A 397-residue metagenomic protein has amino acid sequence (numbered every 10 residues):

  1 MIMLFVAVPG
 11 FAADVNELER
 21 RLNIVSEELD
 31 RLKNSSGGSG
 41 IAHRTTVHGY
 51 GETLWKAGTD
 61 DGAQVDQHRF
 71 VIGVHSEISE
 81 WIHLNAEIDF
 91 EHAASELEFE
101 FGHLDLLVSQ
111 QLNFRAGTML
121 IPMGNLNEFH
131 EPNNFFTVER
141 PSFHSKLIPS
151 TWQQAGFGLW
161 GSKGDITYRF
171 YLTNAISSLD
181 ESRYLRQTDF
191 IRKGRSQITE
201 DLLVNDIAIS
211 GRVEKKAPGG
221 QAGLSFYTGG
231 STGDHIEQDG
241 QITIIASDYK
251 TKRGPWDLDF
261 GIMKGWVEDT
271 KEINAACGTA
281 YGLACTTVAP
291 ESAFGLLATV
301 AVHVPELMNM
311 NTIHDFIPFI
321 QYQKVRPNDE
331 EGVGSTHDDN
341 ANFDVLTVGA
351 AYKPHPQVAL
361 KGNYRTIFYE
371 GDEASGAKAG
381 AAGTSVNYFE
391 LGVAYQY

Functional and structural regions predicted by a protein language model:
M1-A7: Bacterial N-terminal signal peptides
V8-W55, Y397: N-terminal periplasmic/intermembrane-space "pro-region" immediately following the signal or transit peptide
E28, R169-Y171, L179-Y184, S225 (+1 more regions): A short secondary-structure junction signal
G37-L179, N205-S210, E214-A222, L297-V304 (+3 more regions): Outer membrane beta-barrel
T59-D60, G102-L107, N127, F135 (+2 more regions): Outer-membrane beta-barrel pore domains
F129-E131, F143-I148, R183-L185, I198-L202 (+3 more regions): Extracellular/periplasm-exposed beta-strand and loop segments of Gram-negative cell-envelope proteins, dominated by
N133-P141, D189-G194, C277-Y281: Short glycine/proline- and charge-enriched loop/turn segments that cap or connect secondary-structure elements
L179-T199, G229-D234: Active-site-proximal beta-alpha loop/turn segments in soluble metabolic enzymes
